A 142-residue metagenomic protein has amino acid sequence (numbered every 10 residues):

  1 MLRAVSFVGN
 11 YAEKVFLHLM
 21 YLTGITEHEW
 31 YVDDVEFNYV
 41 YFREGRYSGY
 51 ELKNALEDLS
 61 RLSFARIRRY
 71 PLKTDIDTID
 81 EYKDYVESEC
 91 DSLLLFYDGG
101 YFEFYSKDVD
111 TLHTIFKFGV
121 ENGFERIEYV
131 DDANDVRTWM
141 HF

Functional and structural regions predicted by a protein language model:
M1-A55: N-terminal interaction modules that seed assembly of large macromolecular complexes
N10, V35, Y70-K73, G99 (+1 more regions): Generic structural motif
Y11-L17, V40, D75-I76, E103 (+1 more regions): Short, surface-exposed beta-strand/loop "edge" segments at domain boundaries and coil↔beta transitions
L22-I25, L62, N122: Surface-exposed polar/charged interaction patches
H28, C90-S92, G99-F102: Short, surface-exposed beta-edge/turn micro-motifs
D33-L94: Surface-exposed, low-hydrophobicity interaction/linker segments
F96-F142: Acidic, proline/glycine-rich low-complexity IDRs
